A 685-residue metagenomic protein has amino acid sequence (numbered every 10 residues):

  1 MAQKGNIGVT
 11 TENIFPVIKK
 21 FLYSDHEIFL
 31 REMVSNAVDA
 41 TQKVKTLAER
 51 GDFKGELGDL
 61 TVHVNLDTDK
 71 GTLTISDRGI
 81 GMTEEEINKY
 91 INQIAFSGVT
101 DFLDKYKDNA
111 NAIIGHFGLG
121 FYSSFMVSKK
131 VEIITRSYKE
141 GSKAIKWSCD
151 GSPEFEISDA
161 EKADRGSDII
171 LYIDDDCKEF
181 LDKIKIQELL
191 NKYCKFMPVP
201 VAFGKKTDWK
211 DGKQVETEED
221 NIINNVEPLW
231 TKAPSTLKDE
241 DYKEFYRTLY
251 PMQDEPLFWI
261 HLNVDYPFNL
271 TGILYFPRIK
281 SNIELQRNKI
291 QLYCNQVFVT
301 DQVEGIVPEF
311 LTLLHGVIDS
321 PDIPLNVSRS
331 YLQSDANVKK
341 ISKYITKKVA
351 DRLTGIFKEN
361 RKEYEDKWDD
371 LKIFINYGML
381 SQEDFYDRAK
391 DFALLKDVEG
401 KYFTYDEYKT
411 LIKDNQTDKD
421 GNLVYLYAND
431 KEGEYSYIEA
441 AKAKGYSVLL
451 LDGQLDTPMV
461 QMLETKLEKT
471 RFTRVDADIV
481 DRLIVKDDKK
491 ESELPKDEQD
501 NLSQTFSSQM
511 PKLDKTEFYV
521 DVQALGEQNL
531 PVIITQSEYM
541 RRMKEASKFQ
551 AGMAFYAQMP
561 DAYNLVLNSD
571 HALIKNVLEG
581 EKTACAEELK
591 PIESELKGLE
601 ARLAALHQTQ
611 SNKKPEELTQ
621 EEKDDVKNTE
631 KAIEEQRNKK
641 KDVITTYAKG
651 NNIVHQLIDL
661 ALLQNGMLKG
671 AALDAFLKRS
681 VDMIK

Functional and structural regions predicted by a protein language model:
M1-D175, E179-F180, E188, K195 (+5 more regions): GHKL (Bergerat-fold) ATPase N-terminal catalytic module, capturing the glycine-rich phosphate-binding loop and acidic
I113, V131-E154, D174-K178, I184-K685: GHKL/Bergerat-fold ATPase module in large chromosome/replication-associated machines
